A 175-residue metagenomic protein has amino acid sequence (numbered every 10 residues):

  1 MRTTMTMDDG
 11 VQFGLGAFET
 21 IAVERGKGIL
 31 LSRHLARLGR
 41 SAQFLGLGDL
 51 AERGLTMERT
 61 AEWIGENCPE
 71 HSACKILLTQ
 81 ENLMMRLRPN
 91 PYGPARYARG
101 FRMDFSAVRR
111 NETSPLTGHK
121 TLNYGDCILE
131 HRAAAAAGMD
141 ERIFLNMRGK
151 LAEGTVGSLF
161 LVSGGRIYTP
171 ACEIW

Functional and structural regions predicted by a protein language model:
M1-E62, T79-W175: Helix-start/capping segments and mature chain N-termini
G65-S72: Short secondary-structure junctions
